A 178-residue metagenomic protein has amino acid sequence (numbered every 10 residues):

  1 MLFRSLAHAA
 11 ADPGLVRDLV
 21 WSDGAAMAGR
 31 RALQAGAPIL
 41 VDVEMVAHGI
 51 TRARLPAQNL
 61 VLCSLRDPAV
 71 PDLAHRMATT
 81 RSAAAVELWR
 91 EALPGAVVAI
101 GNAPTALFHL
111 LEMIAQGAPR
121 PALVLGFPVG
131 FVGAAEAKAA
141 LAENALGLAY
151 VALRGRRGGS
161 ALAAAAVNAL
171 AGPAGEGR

Functional and structural regions predicted by a protein language model:
M1-L2: Short, small-residue-biased leader/transition segments that mark boundaries at the very start of proteins
A9-P13, A32-G36, A53, A92 (+3 more regions): Change "in soluble alpha/beta enzymes" to "in soluble alpha/beta proteins
V16-A32: A short, well-structured juxtamembrane/interface segment
I39-V41, C63, A99-I100, V151-L153: General beta-strand structural signal in soluble alpha/beta enzymes
D42, V124-G126, A166: Buried hydrophobic positions in well-ordered alpha/beta secondary-structure cores of metabolic enzymes
V46-G49, T105-L110, F131-A135, G159-A163: Short glycine/serine/threonine-rich phosphate/pyrophosphate-binding segments that cradle anionic phosphate groups
L55-L93: Long, charge-dense
A122, V132-R178: C-terminal functional extensions of proteins
